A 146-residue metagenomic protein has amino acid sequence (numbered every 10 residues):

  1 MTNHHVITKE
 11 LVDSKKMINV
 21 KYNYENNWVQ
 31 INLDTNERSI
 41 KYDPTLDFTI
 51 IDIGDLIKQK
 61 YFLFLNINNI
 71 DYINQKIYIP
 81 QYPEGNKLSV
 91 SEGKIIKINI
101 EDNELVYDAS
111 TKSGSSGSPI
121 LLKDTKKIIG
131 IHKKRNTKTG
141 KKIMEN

Functional and structural regions predicted by a protein language model:
M1-D108, L121-D124, K141-E145: Serine endopeptidase catalytic core focused on the charge-relay Asp
S110-K133: Catalytic nucleophile loop of clan PA
R135-T137: A short acidic/small-residue loop/turn micro-motif
